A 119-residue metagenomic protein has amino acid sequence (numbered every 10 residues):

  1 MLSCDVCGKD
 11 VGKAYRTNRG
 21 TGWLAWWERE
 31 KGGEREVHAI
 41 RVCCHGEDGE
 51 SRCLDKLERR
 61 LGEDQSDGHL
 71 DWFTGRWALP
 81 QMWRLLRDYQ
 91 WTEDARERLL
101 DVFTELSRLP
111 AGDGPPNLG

Functional and structural regions predicted by a protein language model:
M1-G46: Short recognition patches in nucleic-acid-associated and regulatory proteins
E30-R76: Short metal-binding segments enriched for Cys and/or His
E58-G119: Long, contiguous alpha-helical scaffold regions
